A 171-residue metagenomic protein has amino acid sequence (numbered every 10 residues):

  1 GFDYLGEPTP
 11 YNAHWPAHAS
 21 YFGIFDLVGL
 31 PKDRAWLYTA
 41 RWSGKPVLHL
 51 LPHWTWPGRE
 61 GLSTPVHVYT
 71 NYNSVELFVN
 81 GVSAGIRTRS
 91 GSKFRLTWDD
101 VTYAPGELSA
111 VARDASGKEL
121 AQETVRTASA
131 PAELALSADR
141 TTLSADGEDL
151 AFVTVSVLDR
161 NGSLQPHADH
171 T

Functional and structural regions predicted by a protein language model:
G1-S144, R160-N161: Substrate-binding clefts and catalytic carboxylate motifs of secreted carbohydrate-active enzymes
G61-L62, G147, H167-A168: Short glycine/proline-enriched turns and hinge-like loops at secondary-structure junctions
G147-V153: Short, solvent-exposed loop/turn segments enriched in Ser/Thr/Gly
V153-T171: C-terminal structured "cap/appendage" subdomains that terminate the fold
